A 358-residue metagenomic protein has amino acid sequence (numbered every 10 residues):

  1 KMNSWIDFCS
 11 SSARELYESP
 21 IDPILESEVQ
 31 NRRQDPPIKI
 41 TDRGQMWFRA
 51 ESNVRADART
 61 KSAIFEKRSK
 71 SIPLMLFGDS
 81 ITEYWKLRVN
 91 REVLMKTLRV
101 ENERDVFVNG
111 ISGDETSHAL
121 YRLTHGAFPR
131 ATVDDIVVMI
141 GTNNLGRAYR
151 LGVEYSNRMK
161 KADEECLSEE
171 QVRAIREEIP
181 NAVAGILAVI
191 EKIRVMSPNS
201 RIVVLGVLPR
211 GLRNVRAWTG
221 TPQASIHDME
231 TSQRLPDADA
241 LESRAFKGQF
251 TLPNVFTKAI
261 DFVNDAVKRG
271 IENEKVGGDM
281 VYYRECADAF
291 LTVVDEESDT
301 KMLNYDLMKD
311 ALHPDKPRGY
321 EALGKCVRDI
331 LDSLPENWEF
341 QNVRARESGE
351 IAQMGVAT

Functional and structural regions predicted by a protein language model:
K1-F77, I81-R88, S333-T358: N-terminal secretory targeting modules
K67-S71, M75, L98-E101, F128-T132 (+1 more regions): Extracellular/periplasmic catalytic domains that process cell-envelope and extracellular macromolecules
P73-G78, D105-G110, D134-I140, N144 (+2 more regions): Structural recognition of the beta-strand scaffold that forms the well-ordered cores of secreted hydrolase catalytic
T82, G113, D288: Short, glycine/acidic-enriched loop or turn micro-motifs at the edges of active sites
E83-L94, R99-N102, T116-L187, K192-M196 (+2 more regions): Oxyanion-hole/transition-state-stabilizing segment in secreted/luminal serine hydrolases and related acyltransferases
V106-G110, E170-I179, Q249-I260: A short acidic, glycine-rich active-site loop that binds or catalyzes chemistry on phosphate/adenosine moieties
G211-T358: Catalytic His-Asp segment of secreted/periplasmic serine-dependent ester chemistry enzymes
